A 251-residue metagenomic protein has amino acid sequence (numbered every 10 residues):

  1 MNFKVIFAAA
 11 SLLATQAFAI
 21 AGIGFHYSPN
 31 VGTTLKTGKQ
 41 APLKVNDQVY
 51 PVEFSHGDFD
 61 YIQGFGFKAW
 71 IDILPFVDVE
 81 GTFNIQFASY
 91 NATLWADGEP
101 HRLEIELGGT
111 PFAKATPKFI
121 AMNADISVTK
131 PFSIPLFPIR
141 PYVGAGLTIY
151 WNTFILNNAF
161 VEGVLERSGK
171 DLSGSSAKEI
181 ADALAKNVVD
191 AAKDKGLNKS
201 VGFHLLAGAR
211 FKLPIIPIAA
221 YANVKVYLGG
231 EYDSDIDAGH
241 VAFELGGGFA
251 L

Functional and structural regions predicted by a protein language model:
M1-A21: Cleavable N-terminal export/targeting peptides
A10-L12, Q16, T110-P111, A115 (+3 more regions): Short stretches within intrinsically disordered, low-complexity N-terminal or propeptide regions
F18-D72: Short glycine/proline- and aromatic-enriched beta-strand/turn motifs that initiate or cap beta-hairpins
G22-G24, G239-L251: Outer-membrane beta-barrel "beta-signal"
Y27-V31, K68-K170, I216, L251: Gram-negative (and chloroplast) outer-membrane scaffold detector with strong preference for beta-barrel transmembrane
V49-H56, G108-P117, V189-K195, G229-D235: Extracellular loop and loop/strand-boundary signature of outer-membrane beta-barrel proteins
F59-F65, K118-A124, I139, K199-F203 (+1 more regions): Residues that define the transmembrane beta-barrel architecture of outer-membrane proteins
T129-D237, F249-L251: Outer-membrane beta-barrel transmembrane domain signature
